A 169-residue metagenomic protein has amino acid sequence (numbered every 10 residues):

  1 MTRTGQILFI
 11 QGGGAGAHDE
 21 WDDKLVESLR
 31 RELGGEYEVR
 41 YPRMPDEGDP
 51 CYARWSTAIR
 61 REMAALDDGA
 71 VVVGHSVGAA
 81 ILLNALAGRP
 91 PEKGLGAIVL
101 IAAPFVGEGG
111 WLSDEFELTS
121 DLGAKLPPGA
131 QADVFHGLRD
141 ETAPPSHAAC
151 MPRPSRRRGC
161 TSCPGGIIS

Functional and structural regions predicted by a protein language model:
T2-G48: Short, surface-exposed "cap/lid" segments of acyl-processing enzymes
F9, I98-I101, C163: A short, hydrophobic beta-strand element of the alpha/beta-hydrolase
D46, P164-S169: Histidine-bearing beta->alpha loop at or near hydrolase active sites
V72-V73, I98: Conserved alpha/beta-hydrolase fold motif
V73-L83: Gly/Ala-rich beta-loop-alpha elbow adjacent to hydrolase catalytic centers
E92-V106: A conserved short beta-strand
P128, D133-H136, D140: Short beta-strand/loop motif that positions the catalytic acidic residue of the alpha/beta-hydrolase fold
E141-H147: Conserved alpha/beta-hydrolase "acid-adjacent" motif
